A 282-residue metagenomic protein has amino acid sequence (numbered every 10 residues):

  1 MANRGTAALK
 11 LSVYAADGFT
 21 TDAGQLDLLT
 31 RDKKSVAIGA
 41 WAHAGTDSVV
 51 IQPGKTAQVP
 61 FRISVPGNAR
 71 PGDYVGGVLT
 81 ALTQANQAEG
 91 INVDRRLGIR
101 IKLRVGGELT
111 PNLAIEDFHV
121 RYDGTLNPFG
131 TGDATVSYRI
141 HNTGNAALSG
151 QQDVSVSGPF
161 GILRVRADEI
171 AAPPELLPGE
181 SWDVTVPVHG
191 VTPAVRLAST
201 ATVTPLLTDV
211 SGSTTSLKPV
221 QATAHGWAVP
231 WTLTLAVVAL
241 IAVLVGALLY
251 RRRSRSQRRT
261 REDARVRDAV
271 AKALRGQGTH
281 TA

Functional and structural regions predicted by a protein language model:
M1, F61, G76-T80, I101 (+3 more regions): Buried hydrophobic-core signal for structured, non-transmembrane domains
M1-A2, A8-A15, A23-Q25, A37-I91: Ligand-binding face of N-terminal immunoglobulin V-set domains in extracellular IgSF glycoproteins
R4-A7, F19, L29-R31, G67-A69 (+2 more regions): Short, acidic/polar linear motifs in exposed loop/turn regions
A23-D47, G158-A171, L217-P219: Short beta-strand and strand-turn-strand segments in soluble, beta-rich domains
A57-V59, P71-G77, R96-G98, T131-V136 (+1 more regions): Short, solvent-exposed loop/turn segments enriched in Ser/Thr/Gly
P71, A85-L97, T208-V220: Beta-sandwich strand segments
E108-A239, A247-R255: Membrane-proximal extracellular "stem/stalk" segments of glycoproteins immediately N-terminal to a transmembrane helix
S256-A282: Cytoplasmic C-terminal tails of single-pass
